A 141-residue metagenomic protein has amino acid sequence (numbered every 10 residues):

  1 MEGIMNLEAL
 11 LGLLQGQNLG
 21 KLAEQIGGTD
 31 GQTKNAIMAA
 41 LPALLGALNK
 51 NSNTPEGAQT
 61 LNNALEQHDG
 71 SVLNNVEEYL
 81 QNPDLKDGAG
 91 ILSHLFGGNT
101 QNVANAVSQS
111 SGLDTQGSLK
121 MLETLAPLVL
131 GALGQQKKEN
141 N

Functional and structural regions predicted by a protein language model:
M1-N141: A structural "flexibility-hinge" signal
